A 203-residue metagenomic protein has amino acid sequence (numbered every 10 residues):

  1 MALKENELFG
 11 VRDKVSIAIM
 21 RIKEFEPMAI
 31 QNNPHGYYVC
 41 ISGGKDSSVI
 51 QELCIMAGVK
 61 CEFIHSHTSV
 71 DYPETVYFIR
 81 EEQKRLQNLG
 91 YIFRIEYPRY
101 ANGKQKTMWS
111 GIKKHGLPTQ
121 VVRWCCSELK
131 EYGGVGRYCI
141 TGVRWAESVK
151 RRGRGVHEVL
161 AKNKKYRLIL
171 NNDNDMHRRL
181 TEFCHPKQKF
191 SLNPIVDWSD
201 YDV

Functional and structural regions predicted by a protein language model:
M1-V203: Nucleotide-activated chemistry modules centered on ATP-dependent adenylation/adenylyltransferase
